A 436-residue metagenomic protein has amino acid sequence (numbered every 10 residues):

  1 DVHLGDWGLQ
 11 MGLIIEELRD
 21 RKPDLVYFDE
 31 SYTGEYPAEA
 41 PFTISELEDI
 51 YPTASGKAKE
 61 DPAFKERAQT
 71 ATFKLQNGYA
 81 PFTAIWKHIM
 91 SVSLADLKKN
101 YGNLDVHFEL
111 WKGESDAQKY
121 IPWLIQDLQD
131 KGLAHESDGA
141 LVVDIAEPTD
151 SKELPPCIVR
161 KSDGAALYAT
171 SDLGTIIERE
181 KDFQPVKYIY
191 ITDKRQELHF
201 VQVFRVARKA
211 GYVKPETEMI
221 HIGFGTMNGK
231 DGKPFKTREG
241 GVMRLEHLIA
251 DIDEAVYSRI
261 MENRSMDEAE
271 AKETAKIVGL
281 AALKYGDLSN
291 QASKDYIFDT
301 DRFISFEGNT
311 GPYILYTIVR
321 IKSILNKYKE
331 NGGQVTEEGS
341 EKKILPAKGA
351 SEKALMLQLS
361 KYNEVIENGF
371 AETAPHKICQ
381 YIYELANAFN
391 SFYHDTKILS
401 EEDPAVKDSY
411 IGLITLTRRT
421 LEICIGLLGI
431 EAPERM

Functional and structural regions predicted by a protein language model:
D1-M436: NTP-dependent nucleotidyl-transfer catalytic core
